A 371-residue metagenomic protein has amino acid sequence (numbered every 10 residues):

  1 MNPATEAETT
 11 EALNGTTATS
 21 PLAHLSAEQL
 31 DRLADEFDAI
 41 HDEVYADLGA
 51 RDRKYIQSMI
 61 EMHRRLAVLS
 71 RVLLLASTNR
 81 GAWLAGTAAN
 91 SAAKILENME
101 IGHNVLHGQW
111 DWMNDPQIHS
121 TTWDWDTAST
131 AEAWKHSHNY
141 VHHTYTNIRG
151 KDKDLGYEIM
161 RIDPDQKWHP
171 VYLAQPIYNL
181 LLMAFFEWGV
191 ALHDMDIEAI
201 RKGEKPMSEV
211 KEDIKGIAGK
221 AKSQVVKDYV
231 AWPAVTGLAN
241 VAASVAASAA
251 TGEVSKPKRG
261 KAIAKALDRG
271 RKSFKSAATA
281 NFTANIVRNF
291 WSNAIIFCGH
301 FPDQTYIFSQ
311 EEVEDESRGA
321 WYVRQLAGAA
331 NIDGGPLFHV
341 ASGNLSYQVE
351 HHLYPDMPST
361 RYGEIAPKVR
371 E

Functional and structural regions predicted by a protein language model:
N2-L69: Low-complexity, highly charged intrinsically disordered N-terminal segments that act as targeting/localization
A23-D38, L48, K54-S58, L75 (+2 more regions): Extended, non-catalytic scaffold segments that flank or surround catalytic motifs
I40-L48, I197-E209, I307: Non-transmembrane, extramembrane segments of multi-pass ion/lipid transporters
Y45-G49, R269-R271, I332-D333: Helix-boundary and loop/linker segments of multi-pass membrane transporters
R53-N98, L173-W188, K215-A294: Alpha-helical bilayer-embedded segments of polytopic membrane proteins, i.e., transmembrane/intramembrane helices
N90-I217, V313-E371: Membrane-embedded catalytic scaffold of the fatty acid hydroxylase/desaturase
V105-W110, G150, D194, E198 (+4 more regions): Membrane-interfacial segments
A277, N281-A341: Membrane-interfacial segments at transmembrane helix termini in multi-pass membrane proteins
